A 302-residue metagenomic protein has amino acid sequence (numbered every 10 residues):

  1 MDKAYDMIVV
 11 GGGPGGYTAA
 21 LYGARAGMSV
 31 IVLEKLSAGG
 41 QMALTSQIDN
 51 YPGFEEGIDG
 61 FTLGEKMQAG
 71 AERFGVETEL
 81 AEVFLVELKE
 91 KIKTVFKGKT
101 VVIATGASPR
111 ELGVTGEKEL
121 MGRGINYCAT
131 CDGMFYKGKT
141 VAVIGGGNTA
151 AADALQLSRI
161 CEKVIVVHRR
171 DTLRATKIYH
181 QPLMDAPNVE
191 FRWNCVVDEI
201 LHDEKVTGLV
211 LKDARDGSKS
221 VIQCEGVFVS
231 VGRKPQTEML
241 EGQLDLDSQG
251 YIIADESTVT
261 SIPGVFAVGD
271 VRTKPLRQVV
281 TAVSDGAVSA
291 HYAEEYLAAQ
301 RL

Functional and structural regions predicted by a protein language model:
K3, A71-K89, V95-K97, S158-D255 (+1 more regions): A Rossmann-like FAD-binding core segment of flavoenzymes
Y5-F74, K139-T140, T149-K177, D247: Beta1-alpha1 glycine-rich phosphate/pyrophosphate-binding loop at the start of Rossmann-like nucleotide-binding domains
G12, T105-G106, V231-G232: Glycine-rich, N-terminal phosphate-binding loop of Rossmann-like dinucleotide-binding domains
T78-F135, V141-G146: Glycine/small-residue-rich loop that forms an oxyanion/phosphate-binding "nest" at active or ligand-binding sites
E111-L112, A151-A152, R174, K219 (+2 more regions): Glycine/Thr-rich phosphate-binding loops of Rossmann-like dinucleotide-binding domains
G113, K118-F135, V231-T281, D285 (+1 more regions): FAD-site-proximal beta/loop scaffold in flavoenzymes
